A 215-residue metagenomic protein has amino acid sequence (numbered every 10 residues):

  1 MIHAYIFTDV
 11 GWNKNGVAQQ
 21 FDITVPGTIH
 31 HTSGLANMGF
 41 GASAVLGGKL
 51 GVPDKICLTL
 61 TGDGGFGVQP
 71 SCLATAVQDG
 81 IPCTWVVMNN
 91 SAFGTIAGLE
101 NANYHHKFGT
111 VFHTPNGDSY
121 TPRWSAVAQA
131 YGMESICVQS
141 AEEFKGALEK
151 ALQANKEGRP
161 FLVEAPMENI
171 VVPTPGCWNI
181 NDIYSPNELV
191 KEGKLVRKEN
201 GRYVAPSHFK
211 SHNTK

Functional and structural regions predicted by a protein language model:
M1-W12: Active-site pocket-lining segments that scaffold enzyme catalytic pockets across diverse folds
G16-K215: Thiamine diphosphate
